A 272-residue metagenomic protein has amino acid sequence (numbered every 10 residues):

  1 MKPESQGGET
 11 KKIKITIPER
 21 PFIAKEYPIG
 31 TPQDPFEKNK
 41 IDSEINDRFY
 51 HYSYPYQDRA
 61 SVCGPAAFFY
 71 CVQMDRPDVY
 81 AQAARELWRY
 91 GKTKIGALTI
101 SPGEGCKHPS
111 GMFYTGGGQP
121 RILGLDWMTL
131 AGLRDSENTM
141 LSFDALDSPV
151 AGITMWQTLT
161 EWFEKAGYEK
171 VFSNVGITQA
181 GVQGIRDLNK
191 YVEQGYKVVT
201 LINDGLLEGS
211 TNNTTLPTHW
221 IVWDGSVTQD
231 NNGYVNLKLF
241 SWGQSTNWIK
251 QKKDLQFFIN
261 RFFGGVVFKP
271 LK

Functional and structural regions predicted by a protein language model:
M1-E19: Beta-strand-enriched, solvent-exposed domains that form extended recognition/catalytic surfaces
P3-E4, S101, K107, P120 (+7 more regions): Compositionally biased, low-complexity repeat tracts
G7, T160, E164-K272: Active-site signature of cysteine proteases
T10, T16, T31, T93 (+11 more regions): Residue-identity detector for threonine
P18-M140, N189-V199, N232-G233, K238-F240 (+1 more regions): Active-site nucleophile-adjacent alpha helix/oxyanion-hole segment immediately C-terminal to the catalytic cysteine
F36, T154, A180-Q183: Short coil/turn linker and secondary-structure boundary residues
G116-S173: Core alpha/beta structural scaffold of self-assembling particle/tube/pore-forming proteins
